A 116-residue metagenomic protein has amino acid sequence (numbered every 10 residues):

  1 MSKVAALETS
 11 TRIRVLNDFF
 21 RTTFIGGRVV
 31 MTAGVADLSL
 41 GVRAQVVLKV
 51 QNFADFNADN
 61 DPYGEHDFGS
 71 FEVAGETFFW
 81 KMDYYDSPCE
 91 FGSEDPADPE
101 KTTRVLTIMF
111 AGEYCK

Functional and structural regions predicted by a protein language model:
A6-E72: Compact soluble domain cores
D67-K116: Short, compact, well-ordered microdomains
